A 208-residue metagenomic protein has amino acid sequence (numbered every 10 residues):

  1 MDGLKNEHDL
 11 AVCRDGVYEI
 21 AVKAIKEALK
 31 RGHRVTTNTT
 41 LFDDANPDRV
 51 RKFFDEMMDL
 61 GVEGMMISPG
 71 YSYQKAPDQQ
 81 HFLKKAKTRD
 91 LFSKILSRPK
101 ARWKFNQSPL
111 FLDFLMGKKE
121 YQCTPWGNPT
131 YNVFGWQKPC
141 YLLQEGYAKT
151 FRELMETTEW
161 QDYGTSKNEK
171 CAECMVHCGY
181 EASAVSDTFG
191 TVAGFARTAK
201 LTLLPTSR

Functional and structural regions predicted by a protein language model:
M1-N128, V133-F134, K138, L142 (+1 more regions): Radical SAM enzyme [4Fe-4S]-AdoMet core and its adjacent flexible, acidic and glycine-rich loops/tails across
Q137-R208: Flexible mid-to-C-terminal extensions adjoining Fe-S/redox cofactors in radical SAM and related proteins
